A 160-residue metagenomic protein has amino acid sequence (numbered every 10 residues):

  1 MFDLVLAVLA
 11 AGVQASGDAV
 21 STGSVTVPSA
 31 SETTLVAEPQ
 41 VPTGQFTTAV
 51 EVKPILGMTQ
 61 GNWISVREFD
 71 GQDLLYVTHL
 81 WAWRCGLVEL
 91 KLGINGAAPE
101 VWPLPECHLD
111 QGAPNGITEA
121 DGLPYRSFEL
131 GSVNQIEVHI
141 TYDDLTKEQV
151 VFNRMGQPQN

Functional and structural regions predicted by a protein language model:
M1-A19: Sec-dependent N-terminal signal peptides
L35-F69: Short, compositionally biased P/S/T/A/G/V-rich stretches that sit at domain boundaries
L56-K91: Short, surface-exposed binding/anchoring microloops in extracellular/periplasmic proteins
G93-P99: Change "in extracellular beta-sheet-rich domains … of secreted and cell-surface proteins" to "in beta-sheet-rich domains
E100-A113: Solvent-exposed serine/threonine-rich low-complexity stretches and specific carbohydrate-binding patches
Y125-V133: Surface-exposed, short loops/turns at beta-strand junctions within beta-sandwich domains
I140-V150: Short acidic/polar inter-strand loop motif in beta-rich domains
E148-N160: Short, low-complexity, Pro/Ser/Thr/Gly-rich segments in the mature regions of secreted, periplasmic
